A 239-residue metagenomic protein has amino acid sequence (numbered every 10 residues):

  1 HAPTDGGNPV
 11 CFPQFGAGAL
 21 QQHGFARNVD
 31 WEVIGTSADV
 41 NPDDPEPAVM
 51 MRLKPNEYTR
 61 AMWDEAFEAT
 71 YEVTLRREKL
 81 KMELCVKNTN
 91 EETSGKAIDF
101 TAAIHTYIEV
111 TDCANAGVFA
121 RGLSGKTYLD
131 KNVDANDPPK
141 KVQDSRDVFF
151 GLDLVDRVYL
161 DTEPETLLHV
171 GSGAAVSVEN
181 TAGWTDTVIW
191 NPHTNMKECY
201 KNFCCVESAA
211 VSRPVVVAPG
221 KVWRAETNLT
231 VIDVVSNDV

Functional and structural regions predicted by a protein language model:
H1-H23: Acidic-aromatic substrate-binding/catalytic surfaces of carbohydrate-active enzymes
L20-R77: Extended, loop-rich substrate-binding clefts of extracytoplasmic carbohydrate-active enzymes
V33, V73, H105, V206 (+1 more regions): A residue-level signal for conserved active-site and pocket-lining positions in enzyme catalytic cores
V49-M51, A69-Y71, M82, A102 (+2 more regions): Hydrophobic residues positioned within well-ordered beta-strands of beta-sheet architectures
K54, T59-R60, D153-V239: Beta-strand-rich recognition/accessory modules
D64-E68, L75-K81, G95, D99 (+1 more regions): Coil-to-beta-strand transition motifs
L84-E92, V231: Asparagine-centered strand-capping/turn motif at beta-strand->loop junctions
T93-D186: Active-site/ligand-binding surface loops and adjacent short beta/alpha elements that line catalytic pockets across
